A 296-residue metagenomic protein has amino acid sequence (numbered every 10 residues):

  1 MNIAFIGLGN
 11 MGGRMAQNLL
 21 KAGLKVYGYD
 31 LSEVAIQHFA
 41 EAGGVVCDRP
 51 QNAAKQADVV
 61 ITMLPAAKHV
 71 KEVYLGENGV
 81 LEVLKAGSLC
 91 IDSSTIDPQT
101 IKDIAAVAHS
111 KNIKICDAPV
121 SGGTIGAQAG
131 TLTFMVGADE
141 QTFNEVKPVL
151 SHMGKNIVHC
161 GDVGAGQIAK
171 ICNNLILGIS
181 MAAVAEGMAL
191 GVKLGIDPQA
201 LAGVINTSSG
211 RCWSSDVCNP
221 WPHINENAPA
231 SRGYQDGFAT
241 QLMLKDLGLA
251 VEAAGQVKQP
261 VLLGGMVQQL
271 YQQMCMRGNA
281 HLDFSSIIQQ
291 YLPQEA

Functional and structural regions predicted by a protein language model:
M1-M63, S88, T124, H159: NAD(P)+-binding Rossmann beta1-loop-alpha1 motif at the extreme N-terminus of oxidoreductases
I3, L8, T95-N174: Rossmann-fold dinucleotide-binding core
M11, M15, M63, S93 (+4 more regions): Methionine-biased hydrophobic packing positions in alpha-helices, especially within tandem helical repeat solenoids
V26, V46, K114-C116, I157 (+2 more regions): Hydrophobic beta-strand scaffold residues
P50-T62, A66-K114: Rossmann-fold NAD(P) dinucleotide-binding segment
G166-M266, L270-E295: Helical "substrate-binding/catalytic lid" subdomain of Rossmann-like NAD(P)-dependent dehydrogenases/reductases
